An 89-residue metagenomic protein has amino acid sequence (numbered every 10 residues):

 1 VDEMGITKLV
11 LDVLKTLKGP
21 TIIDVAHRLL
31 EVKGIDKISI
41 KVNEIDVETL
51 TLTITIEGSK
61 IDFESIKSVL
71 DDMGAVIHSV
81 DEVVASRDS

Functional and structural regions predicted by a protein language model:
V1-S89: Long, contiguous binding/interaction regions
